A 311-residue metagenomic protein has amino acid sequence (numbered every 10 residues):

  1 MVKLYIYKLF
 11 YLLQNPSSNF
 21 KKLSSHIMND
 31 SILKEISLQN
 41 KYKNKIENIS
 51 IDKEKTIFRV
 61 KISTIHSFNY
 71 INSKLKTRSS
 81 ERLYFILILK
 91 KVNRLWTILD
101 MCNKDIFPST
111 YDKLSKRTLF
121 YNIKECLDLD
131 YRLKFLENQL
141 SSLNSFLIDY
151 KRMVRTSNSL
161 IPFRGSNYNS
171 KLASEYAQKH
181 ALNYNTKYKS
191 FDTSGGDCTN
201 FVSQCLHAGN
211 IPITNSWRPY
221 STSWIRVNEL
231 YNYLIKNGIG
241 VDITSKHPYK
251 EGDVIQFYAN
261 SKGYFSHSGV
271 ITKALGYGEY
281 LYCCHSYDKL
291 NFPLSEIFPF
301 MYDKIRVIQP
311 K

Functional and structural regions predicted by a protein language model:
M1-S37, K187-S190, F201, L206-A208: Core segments of small alpha/beta cavity-forming domains
I32-K74: Surface-exposed, charged secondary-structure patches
K43-I51, L83-K91, G269: Hydrophobic/aromatic beta-strand elements that line small-molecule binding cavities or substrate pockets in beta-rich
I49-F58, L89-L95, P248, G276-Y277: A short, structured loop/turn motif at beta-sheet edges
R82-K151, E279-H285: Short beta-strand edge/turn micro-motifs at domain boundaries
N144-T222: N-terminal capping segments
S221-Y282: ...with weaker cross-activation on analogous glycine-rich loops/strands in unrelated enzymes
L281, K289, F298-K311: Low-complexity, Gly/Ser/Thr/Pro-rich intrinsically disordered linker/tail segments
